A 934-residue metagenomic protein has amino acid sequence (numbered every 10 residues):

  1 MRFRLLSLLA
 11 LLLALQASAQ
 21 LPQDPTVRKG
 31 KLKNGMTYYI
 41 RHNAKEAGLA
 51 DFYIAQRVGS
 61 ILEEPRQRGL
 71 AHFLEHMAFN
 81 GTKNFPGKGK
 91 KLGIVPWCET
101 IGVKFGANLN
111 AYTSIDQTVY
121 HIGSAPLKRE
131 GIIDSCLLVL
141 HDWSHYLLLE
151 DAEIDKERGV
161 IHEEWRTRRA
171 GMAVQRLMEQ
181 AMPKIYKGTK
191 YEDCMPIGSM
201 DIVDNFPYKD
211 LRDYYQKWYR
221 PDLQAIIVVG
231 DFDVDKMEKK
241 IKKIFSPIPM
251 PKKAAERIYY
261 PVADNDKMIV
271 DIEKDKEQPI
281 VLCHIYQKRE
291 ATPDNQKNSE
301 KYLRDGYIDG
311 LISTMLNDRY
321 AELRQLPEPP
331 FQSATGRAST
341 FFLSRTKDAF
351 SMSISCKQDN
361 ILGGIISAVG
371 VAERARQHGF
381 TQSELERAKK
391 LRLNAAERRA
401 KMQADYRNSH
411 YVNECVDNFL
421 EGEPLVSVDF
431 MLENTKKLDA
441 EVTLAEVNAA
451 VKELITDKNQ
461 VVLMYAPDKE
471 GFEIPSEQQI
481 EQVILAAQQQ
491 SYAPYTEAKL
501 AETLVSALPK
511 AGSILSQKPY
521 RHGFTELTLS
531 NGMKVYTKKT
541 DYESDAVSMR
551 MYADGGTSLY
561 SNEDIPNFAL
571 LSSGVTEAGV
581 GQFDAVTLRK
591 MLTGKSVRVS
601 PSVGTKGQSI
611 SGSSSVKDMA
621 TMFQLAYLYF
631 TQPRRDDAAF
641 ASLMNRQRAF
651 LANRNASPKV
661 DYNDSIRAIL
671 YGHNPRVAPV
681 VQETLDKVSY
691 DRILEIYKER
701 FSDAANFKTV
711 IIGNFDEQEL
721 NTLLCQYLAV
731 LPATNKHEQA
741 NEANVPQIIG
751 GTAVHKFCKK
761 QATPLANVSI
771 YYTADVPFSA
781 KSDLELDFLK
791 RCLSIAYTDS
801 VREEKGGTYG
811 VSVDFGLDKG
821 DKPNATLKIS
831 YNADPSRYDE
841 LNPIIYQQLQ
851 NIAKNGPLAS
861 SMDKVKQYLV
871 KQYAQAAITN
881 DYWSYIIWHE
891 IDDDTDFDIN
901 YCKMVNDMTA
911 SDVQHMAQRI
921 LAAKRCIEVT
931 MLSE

Functional and structural regions predicted by a protein language model:
M1-S7: Bacterial N-terminal signal peptides that target proteins for export
A10-S18: Hydrophobic h-region of N-terminal signal peptides that target proteins for export in Gram-negative bacteria
A19-I40, D233-A321, Q325-P327, E386-K390 (+9 more regions): Proteolytic maturation boundary segments
R41, E46-E63, L70-A71, G89-D142 (+14 more regions): M16 family metallopeptidases and their MPP-like homologs
R68-H76, N80, T314, I565-S573 (+1 more regions): Active-site recognition of the HExxH zinc-binding catalytic motif
M77-G89: Metal-associated gating/positioning segment near the N- to mid-region
E153, R158-L223, I227-K242, P249-Y259 (+1 more regions): Hydrophobic, small-residue-rich alpha-helical packing segments that form membrane-like cores
I202-I241, P679, K687-Q726: Internal metal/ion-chelating core segments
